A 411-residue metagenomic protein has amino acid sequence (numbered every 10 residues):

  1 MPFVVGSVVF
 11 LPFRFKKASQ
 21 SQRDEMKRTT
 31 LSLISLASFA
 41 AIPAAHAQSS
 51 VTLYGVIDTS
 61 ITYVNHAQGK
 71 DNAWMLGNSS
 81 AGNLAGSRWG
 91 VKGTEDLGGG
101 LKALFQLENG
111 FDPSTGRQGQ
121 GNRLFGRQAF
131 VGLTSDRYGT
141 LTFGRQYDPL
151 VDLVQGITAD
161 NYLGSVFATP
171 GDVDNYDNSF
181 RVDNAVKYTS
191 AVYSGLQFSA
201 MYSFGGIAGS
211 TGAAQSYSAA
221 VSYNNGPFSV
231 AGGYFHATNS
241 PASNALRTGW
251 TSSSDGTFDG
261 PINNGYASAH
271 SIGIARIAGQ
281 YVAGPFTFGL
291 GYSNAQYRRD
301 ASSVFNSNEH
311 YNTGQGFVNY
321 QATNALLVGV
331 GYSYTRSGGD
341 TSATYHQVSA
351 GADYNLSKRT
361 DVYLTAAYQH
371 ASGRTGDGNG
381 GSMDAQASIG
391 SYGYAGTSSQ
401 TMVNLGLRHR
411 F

Functional and structural regions predicted by a protein language model:
F10-A47: Gram-negative bacterial Sec-dependent N-terminal signal peptides
Q48-Y63, L76-I207, A213-F235, A367-A371: Outer membrane beta-barrel
S49-G55, E95, G99-A103, R137-L141 (+10 more regions): Outer-envelope beta-barrel architecture signal
I61-G69, F111-R117, P149-L153, G206-S210 (+6 more regions): Gram-negative outer-membrane beta-barrel proteins
K70-M75, A168-D172, T257-N263, R299-A301 (+2 more regions): Extracytoplasmic loops and strand-loop junctions of Gram-negative outer membrane beta-barrel proteins
N72-G82, G119-R123, Y176-N178, A208-Q215 (+6 more regions): Replace "Gram-negative outer membrane beta-barrel proteins" with "bacterial and organellar outer membrane beta-barrel
A220-S349, A367: Detector for outer-membrane/organellar transmembrane beta-barrel domains, recognizing the amphipathic beta-strand
A395-F411: Outer-membrane beta-barrel "beta-signal"
